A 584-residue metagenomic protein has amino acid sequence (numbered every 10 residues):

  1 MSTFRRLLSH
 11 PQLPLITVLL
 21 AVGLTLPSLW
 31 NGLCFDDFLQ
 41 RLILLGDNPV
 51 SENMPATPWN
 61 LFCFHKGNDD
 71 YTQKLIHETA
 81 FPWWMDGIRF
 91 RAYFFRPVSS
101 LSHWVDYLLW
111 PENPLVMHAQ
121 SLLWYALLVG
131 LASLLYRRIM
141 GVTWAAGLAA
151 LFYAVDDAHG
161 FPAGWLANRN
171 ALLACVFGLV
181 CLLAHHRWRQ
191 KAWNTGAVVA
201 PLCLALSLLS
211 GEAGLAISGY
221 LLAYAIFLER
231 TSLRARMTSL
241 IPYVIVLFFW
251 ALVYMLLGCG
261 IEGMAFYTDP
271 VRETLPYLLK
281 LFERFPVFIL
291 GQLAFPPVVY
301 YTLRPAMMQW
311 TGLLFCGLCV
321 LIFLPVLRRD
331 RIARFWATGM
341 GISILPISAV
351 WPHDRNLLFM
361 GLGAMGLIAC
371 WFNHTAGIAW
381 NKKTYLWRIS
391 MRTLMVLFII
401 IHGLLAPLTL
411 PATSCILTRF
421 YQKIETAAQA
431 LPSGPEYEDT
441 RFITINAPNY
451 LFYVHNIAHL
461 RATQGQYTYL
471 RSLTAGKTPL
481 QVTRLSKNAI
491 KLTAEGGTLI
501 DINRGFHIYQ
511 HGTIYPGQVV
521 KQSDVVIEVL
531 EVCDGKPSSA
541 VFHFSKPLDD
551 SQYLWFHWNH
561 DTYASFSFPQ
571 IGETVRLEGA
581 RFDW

Functional and structural regions predicted by a protein language model:
M1-L451, N456-L460, V525: Polytopic membrane enzymes that build or remodel cell-surface glycoconjugates and lipids
T3-F4, A428-W584: C-terminal luminal/periplasmic domains and tails of membrane-associated envelope-modifying transferases
